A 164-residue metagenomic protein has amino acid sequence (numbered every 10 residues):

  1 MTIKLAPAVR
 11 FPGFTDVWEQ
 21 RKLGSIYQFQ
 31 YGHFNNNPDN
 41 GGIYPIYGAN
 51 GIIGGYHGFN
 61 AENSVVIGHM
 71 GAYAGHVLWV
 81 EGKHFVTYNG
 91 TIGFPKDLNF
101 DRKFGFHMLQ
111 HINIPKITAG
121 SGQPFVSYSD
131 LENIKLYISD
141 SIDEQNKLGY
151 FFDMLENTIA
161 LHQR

Functional and structural regions predicted by a protein language model:
M1-A6, M108-E144: Short, flexible domain-boundary/linker segments around small modular repeats
M1-F11, T15-R21, K135-R164: Amphipathic alpha-helical segments
I3, S25-Q28, D97: Intrinsically disordered, low-complexity terminal and linker regions enriched in polar/acidic and proline-rich content
V9, R21-G24, F29, N50 (+3 more regions): Structural detector for helix-capping/boundary residues
R10-N36, G41-I46: Non-catalytic DNA-recognition/assembly elements of restriction-modification systems
W18, K22-L23, Y47, G55 (+3 more regions): Non-catalytic beta-sheet/beta-sandwich ligand-binding modules that flank or precede catalytic cores
P45, V65, G149-Y150: Conserved, well-structured core segments
G48-Q110, A119-G122, S127-E132: A short beta-sheet element
